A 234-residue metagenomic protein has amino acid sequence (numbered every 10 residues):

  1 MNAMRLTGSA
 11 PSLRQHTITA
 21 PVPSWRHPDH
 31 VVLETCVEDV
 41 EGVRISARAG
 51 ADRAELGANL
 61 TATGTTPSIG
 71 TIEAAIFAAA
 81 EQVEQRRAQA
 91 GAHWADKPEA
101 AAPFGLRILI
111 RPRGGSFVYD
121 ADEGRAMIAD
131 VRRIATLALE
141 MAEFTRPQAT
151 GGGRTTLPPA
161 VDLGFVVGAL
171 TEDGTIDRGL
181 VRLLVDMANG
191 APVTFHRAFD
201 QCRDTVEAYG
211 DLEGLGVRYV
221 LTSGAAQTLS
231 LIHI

Functional and structural regions predicted by a protein language model:
N2-C36, D96: N-terminal amphipathic alpha-helix/helix-capping segment at the start of soluble metabolic enzymes
W25-E38, I110-R125, F195-R203: Active-site mouth loops of central-metabolism enzymes
V31-T35, A54-L56, L106-I110, F165-V167 (+2 more regions): Hydrophobic faces of well-ordered beta-strands that scaffold small-molecule active sites in alpha/beta enzyme cores
E41-G42, Y119-D130, R203-G214: Catalytic cores of alpha/beta
A49-A54, V161-D162, A188-A191, E213-Y219: Glycine-enriched alpha-helix->loop->beta-strand junction motifs that scaffold or abut catalytic
E73-F77, Q82, P103-G153, P158-I176: Glycine/small-residue-rich loop that forms an oxyanion/phosphate-binding "nest" at active or ligand-binding sites
D162-D204: Hydrophobic, well-structured mid-protein blocks that either form specific transmembrane helices
I232-I234: Conserved small/polar residues in nucleotide/adenosyl-binding loops
